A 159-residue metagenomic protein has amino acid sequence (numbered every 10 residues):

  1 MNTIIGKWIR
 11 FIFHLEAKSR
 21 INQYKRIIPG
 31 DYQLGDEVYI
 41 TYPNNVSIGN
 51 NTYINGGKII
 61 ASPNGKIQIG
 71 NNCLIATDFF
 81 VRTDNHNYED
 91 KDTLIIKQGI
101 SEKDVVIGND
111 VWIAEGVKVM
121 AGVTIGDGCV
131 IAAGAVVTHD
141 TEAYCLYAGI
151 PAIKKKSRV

Functional and structural regions predicted by a protein language model:
M1-I40: Extended, small-residue-rich solenoid/repeat segments and analogous flexible loops that form exposed scaffolds
Y24-K25, G30, N71, K97 (+2 more regions): Short secondary-structure boundary/capping segments
I27, Y32-Q33, T124-G126, T141: Extended beta-solenoid/beta-helix repeat architectures
V38-I48, Y53-V123, I150-P151, S157-V159: Flexible, glycine/small-residue-enriched loop-and-beta-strand segment within the central core of proteins
T77, A133, A143: Residues that flank catalytic or metal-binding motifs in active/ligand-binding sites
H86, G126-G128, E142-Y144: Short conserved catalytic/interaction loops centered on acidic-Pro-aromatic/His motifs
A114-V130, A135-H139: Beta-rich strand-turn-strand
A143, A148-P151: Acidic, glycine-centered active-site loop in nucleotide-sugar glycosyltransferases
